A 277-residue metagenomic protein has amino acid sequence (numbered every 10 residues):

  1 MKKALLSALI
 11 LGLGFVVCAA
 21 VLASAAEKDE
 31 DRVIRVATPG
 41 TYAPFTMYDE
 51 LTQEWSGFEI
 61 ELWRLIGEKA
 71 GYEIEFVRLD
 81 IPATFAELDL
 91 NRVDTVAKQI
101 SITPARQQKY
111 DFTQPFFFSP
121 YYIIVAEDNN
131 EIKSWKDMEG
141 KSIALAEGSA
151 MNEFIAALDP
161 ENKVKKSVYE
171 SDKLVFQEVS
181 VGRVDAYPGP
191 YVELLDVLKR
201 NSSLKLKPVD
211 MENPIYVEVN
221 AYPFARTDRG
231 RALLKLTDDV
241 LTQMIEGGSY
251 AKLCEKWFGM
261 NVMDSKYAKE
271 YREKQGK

Functional and structural regions predicted by a protein language model:
A8-A20: Bacterial N-terminal signal peptides
A26-I100, Q108, M244: Extracytoplasmic small-molecule ligand-binding "clamshell" domains of the periplasmic binding protein/Venus flytrap
G40, F117-V125, K199-D238, M260-K277: Periplasmic-binding protein-like
G40-A43, Q53-E68, S101, Y122-L174 (+1 more regions): Bilobed "Venus flytrap"/periplasmic-binding protein-like clamshell domains and structurally analogous long
I60, E75-A86, N130, K166-V181 (+1 more regions): Short helix-initiation/N-cap motifs at beta->coil->alpha
I60-K69, N129, K136, S142 (+2 more regions): Extended ligand-binding regions for polar small-molecule ligands
A83-A86, K98-Q108, F154-A157, V181 (+1 more regions): A ligand-binding cleft/hinge motif common to bilobed small-molecule-binding domains
A150-Y169, K205-P208, D239-K277: Ligand-binding clefts/hinges and TM-proximal coupling segments of bilobed small-molecule sensing domains
